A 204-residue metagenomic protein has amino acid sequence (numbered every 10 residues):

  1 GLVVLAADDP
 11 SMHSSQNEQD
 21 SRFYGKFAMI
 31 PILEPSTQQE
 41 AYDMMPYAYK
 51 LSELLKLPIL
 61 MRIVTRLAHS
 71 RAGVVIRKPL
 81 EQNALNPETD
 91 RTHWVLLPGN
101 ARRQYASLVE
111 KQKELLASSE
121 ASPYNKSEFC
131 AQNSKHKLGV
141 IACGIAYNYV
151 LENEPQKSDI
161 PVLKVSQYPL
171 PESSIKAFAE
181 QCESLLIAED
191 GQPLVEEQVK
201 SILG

Functional and structural regions predicted by a protein language model:
G1-E53: Thiamine diphosphate
P35-G204: Flexible, low-complexity linker and terminal segments
